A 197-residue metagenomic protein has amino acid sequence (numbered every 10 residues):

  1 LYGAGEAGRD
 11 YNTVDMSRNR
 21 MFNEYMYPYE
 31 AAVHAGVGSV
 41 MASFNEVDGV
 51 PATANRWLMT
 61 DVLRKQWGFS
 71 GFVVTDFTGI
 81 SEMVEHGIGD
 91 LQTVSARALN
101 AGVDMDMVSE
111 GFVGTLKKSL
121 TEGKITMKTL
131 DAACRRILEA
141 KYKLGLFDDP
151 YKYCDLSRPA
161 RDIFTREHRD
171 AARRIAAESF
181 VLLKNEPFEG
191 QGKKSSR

Functional and structural regions predicted by a protein language model:
L1-R197: Glycoside hydrolase catalytic-domain context in secreted enzymes
